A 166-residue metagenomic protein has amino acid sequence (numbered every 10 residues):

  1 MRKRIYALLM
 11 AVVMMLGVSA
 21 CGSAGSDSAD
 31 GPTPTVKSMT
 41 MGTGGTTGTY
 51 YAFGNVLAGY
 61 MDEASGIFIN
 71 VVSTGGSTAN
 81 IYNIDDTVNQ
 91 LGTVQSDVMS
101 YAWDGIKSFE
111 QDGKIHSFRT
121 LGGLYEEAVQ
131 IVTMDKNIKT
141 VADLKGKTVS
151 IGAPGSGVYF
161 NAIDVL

Functional and structural regions predicted by a protein language model:
M1-M39: Short, low-complexity disordered leader/linker segments with a strong preference for bacterial N-terminal type II
R4, L8, I138, S156-Y159: Conserved structured core elements
A11, A58, A162: Generic structural marker for isolated residues within well-ordered, non-membrane alpha-helices of soluble domains
M14, M61-D62, L166: Hydrophobic alpha-helical packing residues
D30-K145, S150-A153: Short, glycine-/small- and polar/acidic-enriched structural segments that line small-molecule recognition paths
T148-G152, V158-D164: Internal, conserved structured core segments that host functional sites
